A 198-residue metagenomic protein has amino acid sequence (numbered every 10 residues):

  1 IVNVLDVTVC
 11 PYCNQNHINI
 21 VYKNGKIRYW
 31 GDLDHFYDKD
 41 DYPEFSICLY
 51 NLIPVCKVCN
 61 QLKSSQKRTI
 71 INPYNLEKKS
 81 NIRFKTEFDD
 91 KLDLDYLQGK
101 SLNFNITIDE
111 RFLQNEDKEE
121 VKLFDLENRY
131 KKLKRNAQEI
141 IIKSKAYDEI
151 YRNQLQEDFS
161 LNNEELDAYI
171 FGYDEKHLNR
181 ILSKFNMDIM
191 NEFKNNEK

Functional and structural regions predicted by a protein language model:
I1-Q15, D41-I47: Short, charged surface segments at domain edges that flank catalytic/cofactor-binding sites
P11, I53, K57: Cys/His/Pro-rich metal-binding microdomains
Q15, K57-Q61: Short Cys/His-rich local motifs and their 1-3 flanking residues in nucleic-acid-associated proteins and small
H17-N51, S65-S80: Histidine-centered nuclease catalytic patch
Q61-D117: Domain-level detector of nuclease and nuclease-like folds in predominantly extracellular/periplasmic contexts
K100-K198: C-terminal, charged low-complexity interaction regions
